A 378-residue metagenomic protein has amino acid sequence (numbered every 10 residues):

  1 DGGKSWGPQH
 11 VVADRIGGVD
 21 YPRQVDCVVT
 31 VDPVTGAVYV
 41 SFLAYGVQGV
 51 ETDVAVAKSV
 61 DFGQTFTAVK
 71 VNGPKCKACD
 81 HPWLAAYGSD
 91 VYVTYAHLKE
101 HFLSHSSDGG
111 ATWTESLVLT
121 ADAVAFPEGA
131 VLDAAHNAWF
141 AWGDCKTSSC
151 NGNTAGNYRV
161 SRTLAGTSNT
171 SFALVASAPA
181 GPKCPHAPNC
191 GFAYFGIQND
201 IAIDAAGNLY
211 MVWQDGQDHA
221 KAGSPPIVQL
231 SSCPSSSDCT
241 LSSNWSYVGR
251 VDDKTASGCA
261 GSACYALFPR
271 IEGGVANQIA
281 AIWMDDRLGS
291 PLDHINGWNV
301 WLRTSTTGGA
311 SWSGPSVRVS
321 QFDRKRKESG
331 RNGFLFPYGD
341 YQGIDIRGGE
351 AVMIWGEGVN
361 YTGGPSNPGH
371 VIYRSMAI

Functional and structural regions predicted by a protein language model:
D1-I378: Extracellular, repeat-based ectodomains that mediate carbohydrate processing or recognition
